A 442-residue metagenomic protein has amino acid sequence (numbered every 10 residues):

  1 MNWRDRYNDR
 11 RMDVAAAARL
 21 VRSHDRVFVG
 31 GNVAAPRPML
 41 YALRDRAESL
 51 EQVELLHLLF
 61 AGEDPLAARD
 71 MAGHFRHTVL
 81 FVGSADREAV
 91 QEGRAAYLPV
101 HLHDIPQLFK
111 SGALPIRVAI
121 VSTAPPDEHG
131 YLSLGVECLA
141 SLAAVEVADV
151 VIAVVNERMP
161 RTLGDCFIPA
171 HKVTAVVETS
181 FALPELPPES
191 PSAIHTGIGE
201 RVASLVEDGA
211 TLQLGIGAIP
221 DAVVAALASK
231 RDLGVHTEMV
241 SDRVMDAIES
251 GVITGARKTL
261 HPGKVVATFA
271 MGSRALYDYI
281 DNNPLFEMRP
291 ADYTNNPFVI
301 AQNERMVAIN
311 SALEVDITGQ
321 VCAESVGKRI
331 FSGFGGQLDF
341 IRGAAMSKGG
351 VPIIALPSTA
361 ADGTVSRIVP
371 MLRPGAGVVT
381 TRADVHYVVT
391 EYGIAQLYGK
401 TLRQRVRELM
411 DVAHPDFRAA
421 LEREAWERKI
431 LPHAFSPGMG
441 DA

Functional and structural regions predicted by a protein language model:
M1-A442: Conserved alpha/beta enzyme-core scaffold
